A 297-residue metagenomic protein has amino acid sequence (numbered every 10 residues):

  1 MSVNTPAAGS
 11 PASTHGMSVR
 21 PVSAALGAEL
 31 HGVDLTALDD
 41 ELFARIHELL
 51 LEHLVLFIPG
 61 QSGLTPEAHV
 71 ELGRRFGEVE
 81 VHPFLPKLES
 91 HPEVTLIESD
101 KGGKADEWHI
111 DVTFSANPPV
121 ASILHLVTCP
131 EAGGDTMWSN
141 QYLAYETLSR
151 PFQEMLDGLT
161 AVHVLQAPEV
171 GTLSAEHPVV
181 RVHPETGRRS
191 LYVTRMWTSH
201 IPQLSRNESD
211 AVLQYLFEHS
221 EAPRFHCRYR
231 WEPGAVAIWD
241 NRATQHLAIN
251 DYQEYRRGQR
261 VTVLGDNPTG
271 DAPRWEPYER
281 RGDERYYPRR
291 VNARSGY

Functional and structural regions predicted by a protein language model:
S2-I238, R242-Y297: Fe(II)/2-oxoglutarate oxygenase catalytic core
